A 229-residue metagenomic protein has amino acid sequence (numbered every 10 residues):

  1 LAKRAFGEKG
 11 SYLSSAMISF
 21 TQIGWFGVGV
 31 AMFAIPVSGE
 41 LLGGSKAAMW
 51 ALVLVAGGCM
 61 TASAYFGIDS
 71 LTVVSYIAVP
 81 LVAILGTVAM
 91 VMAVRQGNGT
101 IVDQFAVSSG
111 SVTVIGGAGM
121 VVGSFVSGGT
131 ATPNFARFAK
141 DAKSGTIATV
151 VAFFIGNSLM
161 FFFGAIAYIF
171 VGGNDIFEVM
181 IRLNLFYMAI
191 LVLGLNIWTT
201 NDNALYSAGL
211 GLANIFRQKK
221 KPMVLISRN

Functional and structural regions predicted by a protein language model:
L1-S14, S38-L42, I166-I181, L212: Flexible loop linkers connecting adjacent transmembrane helices in multi-pass alpha-helical membrane transporters
E8-F20, V53, S108-A118, I181-N196: Select transmembrane alpha-helical segments in multipass membrane proteins
S11-G44, I197-F216: Hydrophobic transmembrane alpha-helices that form the core helical bundles of multi-pass secondary transporters
I18-G29, L81-M92, S124, T146-V171 (+1 more regions): Selective recognition of specific alpha-helical transmembrane segments in multi-pass small-molecule
M32-G43, G57-A78, N134-K140, L210 (+1 more regions): Membrane-water interface regions at transmembrane-helix termini and the short interhelical loops of multi-pass membrane
A48, A64, P80-A106, G117 (+2 more regions): Hydrophobic alpha-helical segments and their helix-loop junctions in multi-pass secondary transporters
M49-L54, N214-N229: Loop-to-transmembrane helix boundary motifs in multi-pass membrane proteins
A51, V55-A56, M60-A93, S108-S109 (+1 more regions): Membrane-interface loop-to-helix entry segments
